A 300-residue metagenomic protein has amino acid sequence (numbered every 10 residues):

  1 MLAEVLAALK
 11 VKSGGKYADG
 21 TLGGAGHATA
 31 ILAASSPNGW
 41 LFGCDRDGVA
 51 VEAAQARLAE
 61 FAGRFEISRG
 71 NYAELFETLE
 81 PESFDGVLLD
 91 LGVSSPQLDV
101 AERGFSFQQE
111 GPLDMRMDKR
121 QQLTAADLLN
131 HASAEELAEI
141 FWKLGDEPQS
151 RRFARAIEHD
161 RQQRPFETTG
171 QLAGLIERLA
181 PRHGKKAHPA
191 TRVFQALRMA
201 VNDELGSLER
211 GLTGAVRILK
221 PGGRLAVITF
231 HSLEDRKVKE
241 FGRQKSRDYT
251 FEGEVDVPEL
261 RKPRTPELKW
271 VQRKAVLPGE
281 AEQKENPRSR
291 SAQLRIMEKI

Functional and structural regions predicted by a protein language model:
M1-I300: S-adenosyl-L-methionine-dependent methyltransferase catalytic core, i.e., the SAM/SAH-binding region
